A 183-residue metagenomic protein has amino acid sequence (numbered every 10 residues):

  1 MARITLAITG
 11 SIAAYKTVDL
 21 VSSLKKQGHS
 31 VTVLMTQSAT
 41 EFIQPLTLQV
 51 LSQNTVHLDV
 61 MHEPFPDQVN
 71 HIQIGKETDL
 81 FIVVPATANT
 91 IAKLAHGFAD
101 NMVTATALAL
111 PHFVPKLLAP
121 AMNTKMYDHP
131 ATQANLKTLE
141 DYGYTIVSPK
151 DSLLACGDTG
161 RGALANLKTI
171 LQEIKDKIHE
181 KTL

Functional and structural regions predicted by a protein language model:
M1-L118, T124-L183: A cross-family phosphate/adenosyl-ligand binding-site feature
